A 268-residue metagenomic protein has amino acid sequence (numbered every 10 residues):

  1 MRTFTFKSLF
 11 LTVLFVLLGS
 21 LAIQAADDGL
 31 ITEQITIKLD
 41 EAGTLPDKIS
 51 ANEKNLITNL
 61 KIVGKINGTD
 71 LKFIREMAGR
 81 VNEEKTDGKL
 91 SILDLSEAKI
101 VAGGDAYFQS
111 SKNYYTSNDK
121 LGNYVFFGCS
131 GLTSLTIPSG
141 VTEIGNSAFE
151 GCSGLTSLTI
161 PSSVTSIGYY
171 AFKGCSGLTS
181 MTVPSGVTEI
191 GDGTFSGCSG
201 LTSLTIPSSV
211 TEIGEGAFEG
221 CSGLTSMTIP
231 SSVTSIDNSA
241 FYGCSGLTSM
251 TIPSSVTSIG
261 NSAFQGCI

Functional and structural regions predicted by a protein language model:
M1-L11: Bacterial N-terminal signal peptides that target proteins for export
L9-S20: Bacterial N-terminal signal peptides
I23-D27: Boundary at the C-terminal end of the N-terminal hydrophobic targeting segment
T32-D40, T58-I66, T86-D119, S130-E143 (+6 more regions): Structural signature of tandem-repeat unit edges
G43-E53, T69-N82: Short, T/G/N/S-enriched strand-turn elements that build extracellular solenoid repeat scaffolds
I74, A106-F108, A171: Short coil/turn segments at secondary-structure boundaries
